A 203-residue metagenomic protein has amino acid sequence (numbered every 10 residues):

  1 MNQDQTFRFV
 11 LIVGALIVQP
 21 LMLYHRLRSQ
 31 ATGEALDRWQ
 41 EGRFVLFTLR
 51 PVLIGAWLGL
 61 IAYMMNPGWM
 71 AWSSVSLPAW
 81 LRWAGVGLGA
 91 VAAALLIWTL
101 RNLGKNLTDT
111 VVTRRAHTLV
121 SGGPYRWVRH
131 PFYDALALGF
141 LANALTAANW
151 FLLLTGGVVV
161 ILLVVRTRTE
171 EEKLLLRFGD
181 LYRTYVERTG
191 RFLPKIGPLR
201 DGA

Functional and structural regions predicted by a protein language model:
M1-R114, T118-S121, G139-A203: Membrane-anchoring alpha-helices and their flanking helix-loop junctions
G122, R126-D134: Histidine-centered phosphotransfer motif of kinases
